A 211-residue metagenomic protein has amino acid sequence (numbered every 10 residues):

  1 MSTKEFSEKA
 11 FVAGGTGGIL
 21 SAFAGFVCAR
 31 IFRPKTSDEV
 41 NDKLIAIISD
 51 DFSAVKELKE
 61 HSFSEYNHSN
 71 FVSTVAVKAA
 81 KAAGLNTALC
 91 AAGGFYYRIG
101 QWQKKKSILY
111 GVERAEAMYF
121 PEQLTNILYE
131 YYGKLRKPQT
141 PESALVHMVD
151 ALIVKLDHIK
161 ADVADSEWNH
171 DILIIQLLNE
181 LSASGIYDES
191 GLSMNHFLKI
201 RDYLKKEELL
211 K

Functional and structural regions predicted by a protein language model:
S2, E8-P34: Alpha-helical membrane-embedded segments
S7, K137-P141, S193: A diffuse structural propensity rather than consistent per-protein peaks
F11-F23, N41-F52, N70-N86: Alpha-helical membrane-embedding segments and immediately adjacent membrane-interface amphipathic helices
V27-E57: Canonical alpha-helical transmembrane segment with a positive-inside/aromatic-interface signature
V27-I31, A54-K56, E130-L135, V154 (+2 more regions): Short, highly charged low-complexity linear segments
F32-E39, E113-Q123, D150-A161, E189-K205: Short, surface-exposed, charge-dense and proline/glycine-enriched linear segments
S53-H68, S73-E180: Divalent metal-dependent catalytic cores for phosphoryl transfer on phosphate-bearing substrates
A164-W168, I172-K211: Long, hydrophobic alpha-helical segments that serve as membrane-spanning/inserting helices
